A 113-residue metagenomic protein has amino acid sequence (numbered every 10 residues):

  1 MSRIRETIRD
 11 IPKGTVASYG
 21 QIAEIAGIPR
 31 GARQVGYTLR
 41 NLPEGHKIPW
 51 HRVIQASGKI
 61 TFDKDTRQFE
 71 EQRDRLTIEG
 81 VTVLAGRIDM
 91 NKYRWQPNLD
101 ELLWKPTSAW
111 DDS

Functional and structural regions predicted by a protein language model:
M1-S113: Nucleic acid-binding interface residues in structured DNA/RNA-binding domains, emphasizing the DNA-engaging scaffolds
